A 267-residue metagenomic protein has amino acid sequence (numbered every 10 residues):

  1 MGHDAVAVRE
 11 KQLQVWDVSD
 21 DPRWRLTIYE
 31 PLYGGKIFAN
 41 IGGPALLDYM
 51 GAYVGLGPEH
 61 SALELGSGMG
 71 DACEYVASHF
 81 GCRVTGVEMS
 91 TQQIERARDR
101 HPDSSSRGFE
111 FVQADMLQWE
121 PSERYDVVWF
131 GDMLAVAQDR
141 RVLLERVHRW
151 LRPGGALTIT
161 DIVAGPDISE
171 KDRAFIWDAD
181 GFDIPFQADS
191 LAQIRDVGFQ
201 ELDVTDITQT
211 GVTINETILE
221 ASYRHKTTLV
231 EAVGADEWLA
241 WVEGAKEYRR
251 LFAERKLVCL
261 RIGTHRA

Functional and structural regions predicted by a protein language model:
N40-P58: Conserved alpha-helix/loop element of class I SAM-dependent methyltransferases that forms part of the SAM/SAH-binding
H60-G68: Conserved class I S-adenosyl-L-methionine
M69-L117: Class I SAM-dependent methyltransferase SAM/SAH-binding core
Q118-V128: A short acidic, Gly/Pro-enriched loop at the edge of an enzyme's catalytic core that lines a small-molecule cofactor
R141-A156: A short glycine-rich, Lys/Arg-flanked "PGG" loop and its adjoining helix->strand segment in the class I
I162-G181: Short, glycine-/aromatic-enriched active-site segment of Class I SAM-dependent methyltransferases
D183-G198: Short alpha-helix
D203-A267: Conserved Class I S-adenosyl-L-methionine
